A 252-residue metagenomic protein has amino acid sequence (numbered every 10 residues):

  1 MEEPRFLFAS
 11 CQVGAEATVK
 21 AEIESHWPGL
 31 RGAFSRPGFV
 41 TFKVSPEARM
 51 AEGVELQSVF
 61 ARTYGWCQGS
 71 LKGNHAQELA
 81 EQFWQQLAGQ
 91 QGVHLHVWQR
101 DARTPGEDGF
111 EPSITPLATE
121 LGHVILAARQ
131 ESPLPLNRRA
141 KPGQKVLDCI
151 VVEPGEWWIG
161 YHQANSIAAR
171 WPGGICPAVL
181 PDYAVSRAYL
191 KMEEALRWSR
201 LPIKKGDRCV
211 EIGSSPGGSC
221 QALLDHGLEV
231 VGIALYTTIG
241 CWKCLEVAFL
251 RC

Functional and structural regions predicted by a protein language model:
M1-C252: SAM-dependent transferase fold signal centered on methyltransferase-like domains, encompassing both Class I
